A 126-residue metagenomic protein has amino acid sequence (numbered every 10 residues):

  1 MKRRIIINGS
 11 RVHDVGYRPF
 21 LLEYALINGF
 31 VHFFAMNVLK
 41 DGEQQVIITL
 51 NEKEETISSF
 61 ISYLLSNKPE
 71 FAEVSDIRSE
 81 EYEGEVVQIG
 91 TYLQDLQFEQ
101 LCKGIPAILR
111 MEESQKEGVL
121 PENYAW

Functional and structural regions predicted by a protein language model:
M1-W126: Intrinsically disordered, low-complexity, mixed-charge
